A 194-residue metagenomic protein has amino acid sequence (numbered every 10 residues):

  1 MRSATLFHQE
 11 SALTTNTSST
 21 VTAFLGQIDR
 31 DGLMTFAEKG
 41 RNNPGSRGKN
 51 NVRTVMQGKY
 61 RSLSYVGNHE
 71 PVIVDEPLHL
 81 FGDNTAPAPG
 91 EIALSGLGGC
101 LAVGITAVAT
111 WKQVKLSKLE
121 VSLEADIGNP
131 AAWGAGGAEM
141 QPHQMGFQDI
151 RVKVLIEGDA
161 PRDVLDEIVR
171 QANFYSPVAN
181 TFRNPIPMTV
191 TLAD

Functional and structural regions predicted by a protein language model:
R2-S95, I105-D194: Extended beta-strand/beta-hairpin segments
